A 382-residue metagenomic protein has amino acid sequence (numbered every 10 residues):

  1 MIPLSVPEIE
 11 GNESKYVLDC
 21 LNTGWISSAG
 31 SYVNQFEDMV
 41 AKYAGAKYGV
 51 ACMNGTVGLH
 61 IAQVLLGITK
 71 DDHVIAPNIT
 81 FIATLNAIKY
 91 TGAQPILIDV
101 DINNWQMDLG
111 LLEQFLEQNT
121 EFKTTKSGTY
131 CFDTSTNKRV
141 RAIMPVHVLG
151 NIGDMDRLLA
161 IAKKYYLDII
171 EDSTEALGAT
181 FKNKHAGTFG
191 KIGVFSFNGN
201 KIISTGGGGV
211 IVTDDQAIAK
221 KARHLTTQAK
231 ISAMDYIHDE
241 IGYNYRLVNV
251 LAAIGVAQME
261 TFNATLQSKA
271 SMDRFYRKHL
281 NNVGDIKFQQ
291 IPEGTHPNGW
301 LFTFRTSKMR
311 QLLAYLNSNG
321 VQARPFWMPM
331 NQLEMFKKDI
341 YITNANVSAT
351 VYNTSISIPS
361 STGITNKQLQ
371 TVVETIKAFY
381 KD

Functional and structural regions predicted by a protein language model:
M1-I26, P359: N-terminal "arm"/small-domain region of PLP-dependent enzymes with the aminotransferase-like
I26-H73, I79, A87-Y90, L97-D99 (+2 more regions): Phosphate-binding glycine-rich loop
N34-D38, A46-K47, G110, E121-K138 (+5 more regions): PLP-dependent aminotransferase class I/II
P77, Q94-N104, R324: Short beta-strand->loop structural element characteristic of the AMP-binding/adenylate-forming
T91, K164-Y165, N319: Helix C-cap/helix->beta junction micro-motif
N103-T205, V212, A217: Active-site phosphate-binding strand-loop segment of PLP-dependent enzymes
